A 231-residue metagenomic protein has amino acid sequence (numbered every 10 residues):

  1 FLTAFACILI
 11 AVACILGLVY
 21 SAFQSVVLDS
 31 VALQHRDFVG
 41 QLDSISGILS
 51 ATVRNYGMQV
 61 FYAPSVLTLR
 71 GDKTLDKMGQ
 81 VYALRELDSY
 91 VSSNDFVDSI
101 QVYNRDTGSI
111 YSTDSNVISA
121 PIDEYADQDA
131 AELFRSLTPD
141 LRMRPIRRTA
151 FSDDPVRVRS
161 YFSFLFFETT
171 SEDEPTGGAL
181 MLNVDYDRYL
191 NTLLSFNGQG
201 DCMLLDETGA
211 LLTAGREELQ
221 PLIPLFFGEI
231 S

Functional and structural regions predicted by a protein language model:
F1-D72: Juxtamembrane extracytoplasmic/periplasmic/luminal helical "stalk" adjacent to the first N-terminal
L49-L84, V102-I118: Extracellular/periplasmic ligand-binding regions of membrane signal-transduction receptors
T52, S93, L137, S195-F196: Alpha-helix C-cap/termination motif
G57, D98-V102, D201-M203: Short, hydrophobic-rich beta-strand element in sensory/regulatory alpha-beta domains
K77-V81, S115-F151, Q199-D201, A210 (+1 more regions): Extracytoplasmic/periplasmic sensor domains and loops in membrane signaling proteins
Y82-S92, T169-L219: Solvent-exposed, extracytoplasmic
V91-S99, R105-V184: Extracytoplasmic/periplasmic ligand-binding sensor regions of membrane-associated signaling proteins
